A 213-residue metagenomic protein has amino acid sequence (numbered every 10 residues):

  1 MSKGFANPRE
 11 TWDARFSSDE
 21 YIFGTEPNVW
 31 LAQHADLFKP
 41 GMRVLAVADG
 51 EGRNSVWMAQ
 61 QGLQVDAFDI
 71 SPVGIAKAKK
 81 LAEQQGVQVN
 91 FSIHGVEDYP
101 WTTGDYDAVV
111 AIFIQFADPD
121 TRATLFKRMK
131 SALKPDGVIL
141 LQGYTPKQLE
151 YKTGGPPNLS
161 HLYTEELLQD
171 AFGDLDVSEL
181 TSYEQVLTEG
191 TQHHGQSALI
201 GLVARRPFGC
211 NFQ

Functional and structural regions predicted by a protein language model:
M1-K39: Conserved class I S-adenosyl-L-methionine
S71-V73: Conserved SAM/SAH-binding beta-strand->alpha-helix loop
A78-K79: Conserved SAM-binding loop
Q85-E97: Conserved SAM-binding strand-loop segment of SAM-dependent methyltransferases
E97-A108: A short acidic, Gly/Pro-enriched loop at the edge of an enzyme's catalytic core that lines a small-molecule cofactor
F116-M129: A short, conserved alpha-helix within the catalytic core of class I
D136-Y144: Conserved beta-strand signature within the Rossmann-like core of class I S-adenosyl-L-methionine
S160-T181: Short alpha-helix
